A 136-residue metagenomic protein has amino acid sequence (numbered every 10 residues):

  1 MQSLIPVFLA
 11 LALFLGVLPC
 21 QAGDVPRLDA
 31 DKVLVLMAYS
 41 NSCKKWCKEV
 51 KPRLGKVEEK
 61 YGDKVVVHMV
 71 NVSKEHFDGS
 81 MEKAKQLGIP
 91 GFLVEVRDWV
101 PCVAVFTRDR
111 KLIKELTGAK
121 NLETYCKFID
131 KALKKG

Functional and structural regions predicted by a protein language model:
P6-G16: Bacterial N-terminal signal peptides
A22-K32, K131-A132: N-terminal leader/targeting and pre-domain segments
D29-S42: Short active-site neighborhood of thiol/selenol oxidoreductases, capturing the structured segment around
N41-K45, V72-F77, R110-L112, A119-L122: Solvent-exposed loop/turn segments at secondary-structure junctions within structured extracellular/periplasmic domains
W46-K60: Typically the conserved alpha-helix immediately C-terminal to a functionally engaged Cys/Sec in thioredoxin-like
D63-M81: Thiol-based oxidoreductase modules, predominantly thioredoxin-like and allied folds used for disulfide exchange
K85-V105: Structural micro-motif
D98-G136: Non-catalytic, surface beta->alpha helical segment in thiol-disulfide oxidoreductase systems
